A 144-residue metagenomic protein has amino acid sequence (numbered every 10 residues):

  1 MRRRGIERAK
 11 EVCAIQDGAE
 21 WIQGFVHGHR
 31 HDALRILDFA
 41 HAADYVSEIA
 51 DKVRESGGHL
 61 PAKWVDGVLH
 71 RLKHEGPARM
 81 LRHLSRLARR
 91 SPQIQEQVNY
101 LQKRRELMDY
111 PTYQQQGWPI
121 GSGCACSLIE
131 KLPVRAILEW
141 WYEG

Functional and structural regions predicted by a protein language model:
M1-G144: Catalytic center-proximal scaffold of phosphoryl-transfer enzymes
